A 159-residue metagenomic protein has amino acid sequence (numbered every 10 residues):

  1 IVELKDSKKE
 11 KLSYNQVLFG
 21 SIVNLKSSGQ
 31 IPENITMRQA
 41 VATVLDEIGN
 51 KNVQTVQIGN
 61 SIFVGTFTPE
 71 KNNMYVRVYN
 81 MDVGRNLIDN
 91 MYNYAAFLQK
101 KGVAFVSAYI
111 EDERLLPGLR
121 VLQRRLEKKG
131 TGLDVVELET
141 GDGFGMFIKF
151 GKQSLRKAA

Functional and structural regions predicted by a protein language model:
I1-T43, A158: Short amphipathic alpha-helix that is part of the acyltransferase structural core
E3, N52-V53, E127-E139: Short secondary-structure junctions
L18-I22, V41, G65-F67, M91-F97 (+1 more regions): Extended low-polarity, hydrophobic cluster-rich segments
L45-G49: Short loop/turn motifs at secondary-structure junctions and domain boundaries
N50-G84, K152: Conserved donor-binding loop and adjoining core beta-sheet/short helix segment in diverse acyl/aminoacyl transferases
E70-T131, T140-G141: Acyl-donor binding region in acyl/amide transferases
D134-A159: C-terminal "cap" of GNAT-fold acetyltransferases
